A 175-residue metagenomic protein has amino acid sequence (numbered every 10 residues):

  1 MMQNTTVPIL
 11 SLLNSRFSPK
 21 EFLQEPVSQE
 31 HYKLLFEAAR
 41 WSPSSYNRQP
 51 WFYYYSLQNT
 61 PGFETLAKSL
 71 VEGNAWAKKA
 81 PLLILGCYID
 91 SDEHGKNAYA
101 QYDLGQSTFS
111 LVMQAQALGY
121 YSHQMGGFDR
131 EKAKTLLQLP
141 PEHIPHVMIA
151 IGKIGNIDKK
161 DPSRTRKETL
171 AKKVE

Functional and structural regions predicted by a protein language model:
M1-L82, Y88: N-terminal amphipathic, basic helical "cap/leader" segment at the start of enzyme domains
N4-T5, I9-S11, S18-P19, P26 (+1 more regions): C-terminal helix-cap and adjacent tail motif
R16, L137-L139: Conserved acetyl-CoA-binding loop of GNAT-fold acetyltransferases
A39, I84, E93-L136: Small-aliphatic-rich amphipathic alpha-helix that forms the alpha element of a beta-alpha
F52, F128, V147: Residue-level "edge-of-site" marker
Q58-F63, D90-D92, E131, G155: Short, charged/polar surface micro-motifs in flexible loops or helix N-caps
N74-K79, L83-L85, L139-P162: A glycine-rich helix N-cap at a beta->alpha junction
Y88, G127, K153: Short secondary-structure boundary segments
